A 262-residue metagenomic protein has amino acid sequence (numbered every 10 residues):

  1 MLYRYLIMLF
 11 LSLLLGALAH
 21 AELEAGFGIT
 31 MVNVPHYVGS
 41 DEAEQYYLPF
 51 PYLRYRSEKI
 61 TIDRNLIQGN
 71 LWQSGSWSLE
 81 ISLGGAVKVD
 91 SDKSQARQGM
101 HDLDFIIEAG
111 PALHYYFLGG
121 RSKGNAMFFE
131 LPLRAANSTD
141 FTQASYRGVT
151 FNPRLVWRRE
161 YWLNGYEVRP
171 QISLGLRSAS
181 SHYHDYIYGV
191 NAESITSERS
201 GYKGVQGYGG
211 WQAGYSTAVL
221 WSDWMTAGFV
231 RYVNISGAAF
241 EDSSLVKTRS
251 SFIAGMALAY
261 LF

Functional and structural regions predicted by a protein language model:
H20-E24, E58-W77, L118-M127, F141-A144 (+2 more regions): Short loop/turn motifs that connect adjacent beta-strands in outer-membrane beta-barrel proteins
H20-T61: Short glycine/proline- and aromatic-enriched beta-strand/turn motifs that initiate or cap beta-hairpins
L23, A43-P49, G75-W77, L103-A109 (+4 more regions): Residues that define the transmembrane beta-barrel architecture of outer-membrane proteins
A25-N33, L53, R64, I81-V87 (+3 more regions): Transmembrane beta-barrel strands of outer-membrane/channel proteins
I29-N33, P51-Y55, L66-L71, A109-Y115 (+5 more regions): Residues on the lipid-exposed face of transmembrane beta-strands in outer-membrane beta-barrel proteins
V32-V38, A86-D92, Y116-G120, R134-T142 (+3 more regions): Sequence/structural signature of outer-membrane beta-barrel proteins
P35-Y37, I67, Q95-M100, A136-A144 (+2 more regions): Extracellular loop and loop/strand-boundary signature of outer-membrane beta-barrel proteins
A144-M225, V233-S236, F262: Outer-membrane beta-barrel transmembrane domain signature
